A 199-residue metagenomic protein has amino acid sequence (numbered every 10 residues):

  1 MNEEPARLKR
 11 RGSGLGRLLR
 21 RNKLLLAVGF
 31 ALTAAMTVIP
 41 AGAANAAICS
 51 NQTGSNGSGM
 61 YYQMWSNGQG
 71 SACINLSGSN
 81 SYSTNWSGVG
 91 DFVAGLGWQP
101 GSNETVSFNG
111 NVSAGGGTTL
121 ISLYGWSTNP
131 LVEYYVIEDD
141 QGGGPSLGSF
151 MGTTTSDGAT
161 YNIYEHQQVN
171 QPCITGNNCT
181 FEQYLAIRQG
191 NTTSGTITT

Functional and structural regions predicted by a protein language model:
N2-A46: Secretory targeting and sorting signals
M36, G42-M60, W126-E133, I137-D140 (+1 more regions): Ser/Thr/Asn(+Pro)-rich, low-complexity disordered segments
A47-G95, Q99: N-terminal segment immediately downstream of the Sec signal-peptide cleavage site in secreted/extracellular proteins
W65-S66, N75-S77, N85-S87, N109-N111 (+3 more regions): A structural detector for beta-sheet-dominated domains
C73-S77, S81-N85, T105-N109, M151-T155 (+1 more regions): Ser/Thr- (and often Asn-) enriched beta-sheet segments in non-cytosolic proteins
S83, L120-G125, E133-I137, N162-Y164 (+1 more regions): Ordered hydrophobic segments in well-structured contexts
F92-T155: Extracellular-facing segments of soluble proteins and assemblies that are Gly/Ser/Thr-biased and enriched in aromatics
A159-T199: Domain-length functional cores that host ligand/cofactor binding and catalytic or interaction surfaces in mature
